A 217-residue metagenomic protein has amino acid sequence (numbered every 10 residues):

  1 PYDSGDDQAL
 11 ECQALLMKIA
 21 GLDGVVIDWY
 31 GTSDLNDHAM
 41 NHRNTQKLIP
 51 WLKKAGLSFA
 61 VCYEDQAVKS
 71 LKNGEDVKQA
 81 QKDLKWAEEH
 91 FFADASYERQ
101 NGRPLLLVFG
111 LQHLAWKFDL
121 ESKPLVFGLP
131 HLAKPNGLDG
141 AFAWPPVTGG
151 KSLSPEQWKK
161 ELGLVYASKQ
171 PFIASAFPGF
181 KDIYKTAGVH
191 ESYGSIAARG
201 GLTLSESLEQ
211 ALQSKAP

Functional and structural regions predicted by a protein language model:
P1-P217: Glycan-processing catalytic domains of CAZymes
